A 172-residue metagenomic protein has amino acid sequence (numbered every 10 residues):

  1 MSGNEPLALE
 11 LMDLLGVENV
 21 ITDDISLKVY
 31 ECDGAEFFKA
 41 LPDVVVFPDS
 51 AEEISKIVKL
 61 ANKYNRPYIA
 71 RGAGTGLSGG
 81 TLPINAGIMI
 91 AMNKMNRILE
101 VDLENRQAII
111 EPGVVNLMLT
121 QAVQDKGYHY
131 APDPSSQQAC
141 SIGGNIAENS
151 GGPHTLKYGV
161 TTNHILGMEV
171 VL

Functional and structural regions predicted by a protein language model:
M1-G34, K63-R66: N-terminal accessory segments
L11, F37-Y68, A86, M92-S135 (+2 more regions): N-terminal glycine-rich flavin-associated loop
N19-I21, A70, P132: A generic structural-conservation signal
G79: Redox-cofactor-proximal catalytic regions of oxidoreductases
A139-G143: Beta-rich nucleic-acid/ligand-interaction surfaces
